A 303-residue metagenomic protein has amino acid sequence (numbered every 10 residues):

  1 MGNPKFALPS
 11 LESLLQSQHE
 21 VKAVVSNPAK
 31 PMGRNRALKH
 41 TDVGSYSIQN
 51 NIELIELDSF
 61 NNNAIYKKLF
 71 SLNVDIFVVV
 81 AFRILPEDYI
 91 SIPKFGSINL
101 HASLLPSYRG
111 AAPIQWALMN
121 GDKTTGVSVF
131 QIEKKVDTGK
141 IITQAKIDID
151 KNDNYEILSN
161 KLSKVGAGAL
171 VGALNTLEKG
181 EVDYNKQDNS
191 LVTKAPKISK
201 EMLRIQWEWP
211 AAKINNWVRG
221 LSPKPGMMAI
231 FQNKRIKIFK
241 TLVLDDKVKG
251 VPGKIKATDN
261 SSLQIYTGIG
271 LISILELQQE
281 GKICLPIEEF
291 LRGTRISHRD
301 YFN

Functional and structural regions predicted by a protein language model:
M1-R34: N-terminal Rossmann-like dinucleotide-binding module
G2, V24, S47, F77 (+7 more regions): A residue-level signal for conserved active-site and pocket-lining positions in enzyme catalytic cores
N3-F6, D58-N61, A81-I84: Short beta->alpha connector loops
Q16-S17, N27, V74-K194, E201: Donor/substrate-binding cores of folate-linked one-carbon enzymes
E20, N51-E53, G96: Conserved beta-strand segments of alpha/beta enzyme cores
P31-D75: N-terminal glycine-/serine-/threonine-rich beta1-alpha1-beta2 phosphate-ribose binding loop of Rossmann-like
P196-W209: Acyl-group handling in specialized metabolite and lipid biosynthesis
E208-N303: An anion-binding loop in the catalytic cleft
